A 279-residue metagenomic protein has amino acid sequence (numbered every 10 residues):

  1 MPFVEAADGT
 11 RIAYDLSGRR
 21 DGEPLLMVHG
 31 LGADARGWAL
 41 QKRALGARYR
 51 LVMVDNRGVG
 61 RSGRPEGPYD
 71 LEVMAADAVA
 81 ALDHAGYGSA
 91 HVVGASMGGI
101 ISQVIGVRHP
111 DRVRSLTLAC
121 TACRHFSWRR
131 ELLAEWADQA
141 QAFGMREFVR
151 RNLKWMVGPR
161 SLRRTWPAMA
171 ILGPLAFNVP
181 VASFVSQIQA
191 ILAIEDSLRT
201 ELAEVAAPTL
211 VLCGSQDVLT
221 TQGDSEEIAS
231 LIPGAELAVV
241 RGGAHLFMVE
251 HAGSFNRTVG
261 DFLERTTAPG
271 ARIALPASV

Functional and structural regions predicted by a protein language model:
A6-R64: Conserved HGGG/HGGXW glycine-rich cap/lid loop of the alpha/beta-hydrolase fold
L40-R43, V52-V93, R257: Active-site loop/oxyanion-hole signature of alpha/beta-hydrolase fold enzymes
G94, G98, S102: Gly/Ala-rich beta-loop-alpha elbow adjacent to hydrolase catalytic centers
Q103, V107-R108, V113-F143: Flexible "cap/lid" loop of the alpha/beta hydrolase fold
S127-R129, R146-E201: Conserved alpha/beta-hydrolase catalytic His-Asp/Glu region
V205, V211-C213: Short beta-strand/loop motif that positions the catalytic acidic residue of the alpha/beta-hydrolase fold
S215-T220: Acidic catalytic loop of the alpha/beta-hydrolase fold
A235-V279: Catalytic active-site module of serine/aspartate enzymes centered on a nucleophile-bearing elbow/loop
